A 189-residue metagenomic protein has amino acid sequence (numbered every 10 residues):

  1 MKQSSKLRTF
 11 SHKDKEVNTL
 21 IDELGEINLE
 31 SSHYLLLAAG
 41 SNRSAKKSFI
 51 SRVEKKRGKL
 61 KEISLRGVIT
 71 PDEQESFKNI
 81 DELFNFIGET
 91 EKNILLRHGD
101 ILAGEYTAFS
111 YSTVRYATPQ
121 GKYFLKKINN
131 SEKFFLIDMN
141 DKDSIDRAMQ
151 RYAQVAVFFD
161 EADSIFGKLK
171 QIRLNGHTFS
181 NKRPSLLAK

Functional and structural regions predicted by a protein language model:
K15-L29: Pre-Walker A adenine-sensing motif
G25-I63, E82-E89: Walker A/P-loop
S32, V157, E161, Q171-K189: Conserved AAA+ ATPase small/helical "lid" subdomain
K61-E89, R115-T118: Short glycine-rich substrate-engagement loop in P-loop NTPases that contacts/grips substrate
K78-N79, T107-N130: Substrate-gripping "pore-loop 1 plus following alpha2 helix"
I87-Y116: Conserved P-loop NTPase "ATPase switch" module shared by AAA+ and STAND
E89-I94, Y123, K127-I137: Loop/turn-to-beta-strand initiation segments
R147-K170: A short helix-turn-beta junction within AAA+ P-loop NTPase domains corresponding to the substrate/partner-engaging
